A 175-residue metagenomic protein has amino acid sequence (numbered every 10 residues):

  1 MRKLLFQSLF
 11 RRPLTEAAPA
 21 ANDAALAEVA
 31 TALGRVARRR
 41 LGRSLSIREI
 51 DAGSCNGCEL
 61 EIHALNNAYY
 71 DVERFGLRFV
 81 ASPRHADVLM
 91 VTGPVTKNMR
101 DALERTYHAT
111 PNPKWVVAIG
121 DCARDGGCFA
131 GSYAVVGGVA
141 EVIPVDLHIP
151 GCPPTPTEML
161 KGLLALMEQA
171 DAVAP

Functional and structural regions predicted by a protein language model:
M1-G53, A64, Y69-V72, V80 (+4 more regions): Iron-sulfur (Fe-S) cluster-binding modules
R48-H63, P94, D121-F129, G151-P154: Local cysteine-cluster metal-coordination motifs and their immediate loop/turn environment, predominantly Fe-S cluster
G76-H85: Short acidic low-complexity segments
F79, V91, T96-M99, H148: Metallocofactor- and cofactor-centric catalytic cores in central/energy metabolism, strongly enriched
D87-V88, W115: Structural motif
K97-A102, G127: Short glycine/serine/threonine-rich phosphate/pyrophosphate-binding segments that cradle anionic phosphate groups
A102-V117: A short, gly/pro- and small-residue-rich
R124-A140: Glycine-rich, charge-decorated loop segments at or immediately adjacent to ligand/cofactor-binding or catalytic sites
